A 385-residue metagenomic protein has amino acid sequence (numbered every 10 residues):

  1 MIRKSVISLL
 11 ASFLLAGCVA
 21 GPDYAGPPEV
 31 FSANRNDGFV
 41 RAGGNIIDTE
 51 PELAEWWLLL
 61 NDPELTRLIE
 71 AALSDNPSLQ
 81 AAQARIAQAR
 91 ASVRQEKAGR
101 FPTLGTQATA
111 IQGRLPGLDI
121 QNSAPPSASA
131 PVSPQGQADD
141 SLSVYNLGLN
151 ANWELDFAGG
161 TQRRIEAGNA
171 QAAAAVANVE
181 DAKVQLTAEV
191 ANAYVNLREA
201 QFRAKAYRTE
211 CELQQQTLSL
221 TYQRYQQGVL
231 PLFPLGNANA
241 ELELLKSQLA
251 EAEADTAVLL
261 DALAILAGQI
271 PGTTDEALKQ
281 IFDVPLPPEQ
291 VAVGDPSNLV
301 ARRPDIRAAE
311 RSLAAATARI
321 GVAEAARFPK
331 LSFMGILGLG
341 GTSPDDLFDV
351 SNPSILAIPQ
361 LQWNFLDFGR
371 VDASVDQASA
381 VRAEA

Functional and structural regions predicted by a protein language model:
I2-S74, N122-Q135, Y145, N169 (+3 more regions): Terminal intrinsically disordered/low-complexity segments used for targeting and assembly
V19, T161, A177-D295: Periplasmic alpha-helical coiled-coil/stalk elements that build and connect Gram-negative outer-membrane
Q80-A81, K97, L155-K183, F233 (+5 more regions): Sec/SRP-type N-terminal targeting helices
Q88, A110-P116, L155, A267 (+2 more regions): Transmembrane beta-strands of outer-membrane beta-barrel pores
P102-A108, L147, P329-G335, A357-P359: Transmembrane beta-strands of outer-membrane beta-barrel proteins
L115-D119, L232, T342-D346: Outer-membrane beta-barrel proteins
D139-S143, S351-P353: Short sequence motifs at beta-strands and strand-loop junctions characteristic of Gram-negative outer-membrane
Y145-A151, D295, I355-P359: Hydrophobic, lipid-facing positions within transmembrane beta-strands of outer-membrane proteins
